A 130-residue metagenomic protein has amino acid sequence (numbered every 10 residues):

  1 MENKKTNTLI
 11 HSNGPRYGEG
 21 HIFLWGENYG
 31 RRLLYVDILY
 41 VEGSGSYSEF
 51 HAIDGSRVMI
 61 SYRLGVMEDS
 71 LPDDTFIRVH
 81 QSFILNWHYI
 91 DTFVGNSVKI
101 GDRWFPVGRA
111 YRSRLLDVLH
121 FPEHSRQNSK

Functional and structural regions predicted by a protein language model:
E2-I100, W104: Conserved binding/recognition cores within well-folded domains
E68, L116-D117: A cross-family signal for key residues in well-ordered alpha-helices that form functional helical elements
H120-K130: Short, charged, intrinsically disordered terminal tails
